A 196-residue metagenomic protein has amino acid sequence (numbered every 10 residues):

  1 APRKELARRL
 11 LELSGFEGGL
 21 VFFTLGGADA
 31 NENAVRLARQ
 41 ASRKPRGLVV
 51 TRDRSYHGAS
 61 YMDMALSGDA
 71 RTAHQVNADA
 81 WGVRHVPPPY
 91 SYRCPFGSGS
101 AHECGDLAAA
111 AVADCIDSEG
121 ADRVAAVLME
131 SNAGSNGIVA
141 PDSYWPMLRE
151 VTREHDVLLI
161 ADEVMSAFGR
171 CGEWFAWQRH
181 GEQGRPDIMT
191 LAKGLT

Functional and structural regions predicted by a protein language model:
A1-T196: Conserved N-terminal phosphate-binding loop of PLP-dependent enzymes in the Aspartate aminotransferase
